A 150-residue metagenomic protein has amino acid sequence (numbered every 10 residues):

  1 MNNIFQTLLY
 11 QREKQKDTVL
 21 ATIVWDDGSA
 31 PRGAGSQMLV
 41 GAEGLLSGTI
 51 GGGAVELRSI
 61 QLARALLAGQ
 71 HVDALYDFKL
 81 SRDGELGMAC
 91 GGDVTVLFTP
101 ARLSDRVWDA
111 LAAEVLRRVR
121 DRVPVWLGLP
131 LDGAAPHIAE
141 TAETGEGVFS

Functional and structural regions predicted by a protein language model:
M1-S150: Segments forming oxygen-rich coordination pockets for charged ligands
